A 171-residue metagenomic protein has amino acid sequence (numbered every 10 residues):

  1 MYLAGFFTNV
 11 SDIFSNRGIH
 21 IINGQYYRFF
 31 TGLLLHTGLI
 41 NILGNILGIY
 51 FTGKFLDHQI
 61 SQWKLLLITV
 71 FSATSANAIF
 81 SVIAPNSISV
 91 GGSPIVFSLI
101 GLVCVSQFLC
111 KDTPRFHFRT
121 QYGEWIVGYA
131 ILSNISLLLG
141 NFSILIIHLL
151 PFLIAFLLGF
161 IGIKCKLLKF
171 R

Functional and structural regions predicted by a protein language model:
M1-R171: A detector for small-residue-rich transmembrane helices and their helix-helix packing motifs
